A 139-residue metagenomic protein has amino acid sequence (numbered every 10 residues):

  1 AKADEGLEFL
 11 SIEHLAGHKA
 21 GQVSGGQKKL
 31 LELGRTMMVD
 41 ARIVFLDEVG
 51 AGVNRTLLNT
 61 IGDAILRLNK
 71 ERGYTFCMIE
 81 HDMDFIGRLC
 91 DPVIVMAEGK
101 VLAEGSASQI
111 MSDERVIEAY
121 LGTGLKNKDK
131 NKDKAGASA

Functional and structural regions predicted by a protein language model:
A1-L15, D63-L66: Conserved ABC ATPase "signature" region
K19-V23: Conserved ABC ATPase signature
V44-D47: Catalytic Walker B motif of ABC-type/P-loop ATPase nucleotide-binding domains
N59-E71: Helical segment within the ABC ATPase nucleotide-binding domain
E80-H81: H-loop/switch region of ABC-family ATPase nucleotide-binding domains
I86-R88: A short, surface-exposed alpha-helical micro-motif characterized by mixed small hydrophobic and charged/polar residues
